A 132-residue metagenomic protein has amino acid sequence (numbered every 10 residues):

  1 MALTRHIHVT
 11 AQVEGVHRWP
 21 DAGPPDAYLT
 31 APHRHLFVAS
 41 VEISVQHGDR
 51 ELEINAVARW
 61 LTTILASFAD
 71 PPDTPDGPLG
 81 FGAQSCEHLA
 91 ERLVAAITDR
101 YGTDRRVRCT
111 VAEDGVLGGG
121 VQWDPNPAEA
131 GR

Functional and structural regions predicted by a protein language model:
M1-R132: Charge-rich, low-complexity N-terminal segments
